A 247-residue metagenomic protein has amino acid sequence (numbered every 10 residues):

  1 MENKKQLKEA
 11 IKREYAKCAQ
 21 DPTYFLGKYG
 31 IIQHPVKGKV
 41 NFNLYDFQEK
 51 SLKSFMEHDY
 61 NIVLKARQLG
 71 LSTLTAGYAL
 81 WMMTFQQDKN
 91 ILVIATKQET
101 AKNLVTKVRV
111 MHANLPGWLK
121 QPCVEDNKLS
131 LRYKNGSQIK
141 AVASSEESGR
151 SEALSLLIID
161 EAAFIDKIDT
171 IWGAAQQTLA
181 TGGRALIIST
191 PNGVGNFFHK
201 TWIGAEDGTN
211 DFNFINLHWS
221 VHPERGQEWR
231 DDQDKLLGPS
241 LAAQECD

Functional and structural regions predicted by a protein language model:
E2-D247: Phosphate/NTP-binding elements of NTP-utilizing enzymes
